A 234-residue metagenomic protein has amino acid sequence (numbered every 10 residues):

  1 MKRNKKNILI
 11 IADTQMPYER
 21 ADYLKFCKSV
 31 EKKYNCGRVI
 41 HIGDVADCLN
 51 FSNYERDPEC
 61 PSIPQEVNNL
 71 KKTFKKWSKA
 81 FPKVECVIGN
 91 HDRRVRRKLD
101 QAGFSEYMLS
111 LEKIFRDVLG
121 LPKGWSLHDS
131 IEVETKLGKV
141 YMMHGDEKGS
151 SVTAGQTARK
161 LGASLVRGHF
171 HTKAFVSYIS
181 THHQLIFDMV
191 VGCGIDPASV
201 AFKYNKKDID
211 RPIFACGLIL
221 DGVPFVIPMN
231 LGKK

Functional and structural regions predicted by a protein language model:
M1-L9, E132-Y141: Beta-strand-turn-beta hairpins that frame and shape the catalytic cleft of phosphate-ester-processing enzymes
K5, K33-Y34, V226-K234: Polar, enzyme-active/binding microenvironments
K6-N7, I11-L121: Core catalytic region of metal-dependent phosphoesterases/phosphodiesterases, especially metallo-beta-lactamase-like
N7, K83-E85, G124-S126, Y141 (+1 more regions): Conserved beta-strand segments of alpha/beta enzyme cores
K25-K28, K71-T73, L127-V133, S150-G155: A generic local structural motif
C86-H91, L127-I131, I227-L231: Acidic carboxylate-rich catalytic motifs and surrounding loops in phosphoryl-/glycosyl-chemistry enzymes
A102-G138, A163, F170, I186-A198: Active-site-proximal loop/helix segment associated with metal-binding centers of metalloenzymes
K139-L231: Conserved beta-sheet core of the metallophosphoesterase superfamily
